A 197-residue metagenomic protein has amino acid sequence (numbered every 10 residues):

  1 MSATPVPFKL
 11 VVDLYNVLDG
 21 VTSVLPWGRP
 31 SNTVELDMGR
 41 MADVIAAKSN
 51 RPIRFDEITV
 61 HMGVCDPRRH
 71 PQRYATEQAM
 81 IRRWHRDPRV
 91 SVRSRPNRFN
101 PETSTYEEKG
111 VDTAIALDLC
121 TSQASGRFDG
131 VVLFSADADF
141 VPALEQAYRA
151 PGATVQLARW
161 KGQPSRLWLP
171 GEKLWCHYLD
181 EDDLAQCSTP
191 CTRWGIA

Functional and structural regions predicted by a protein language model:
M1-E107, T154: Domain-level signal for Mg2+-assisted phosphodiester chemistry and nucleotide/NA-binding surfaces in nucleic-acid
R86-A197: Nuclease catalytic cores that cleave nucleic-acid phosphodiester bonds, predominantly acidic two-metal-ion
